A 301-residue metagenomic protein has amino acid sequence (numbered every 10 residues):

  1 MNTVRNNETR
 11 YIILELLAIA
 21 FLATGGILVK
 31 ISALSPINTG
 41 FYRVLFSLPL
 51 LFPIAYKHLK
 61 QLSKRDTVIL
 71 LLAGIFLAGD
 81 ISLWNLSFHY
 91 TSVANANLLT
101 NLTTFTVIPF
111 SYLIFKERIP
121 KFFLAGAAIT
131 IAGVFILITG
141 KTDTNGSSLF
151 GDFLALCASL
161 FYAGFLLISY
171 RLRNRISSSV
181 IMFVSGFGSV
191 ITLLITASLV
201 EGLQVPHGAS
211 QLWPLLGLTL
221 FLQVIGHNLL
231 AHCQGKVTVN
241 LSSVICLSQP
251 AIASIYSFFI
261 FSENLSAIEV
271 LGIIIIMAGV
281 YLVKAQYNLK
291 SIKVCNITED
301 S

Functional and structural regions predicted by a protein language model:
M1-F41, I75, L83, N145-R171 (+1 more regions): Glycine-/small-residue-enriched transmembrane alpha-helix faces in small-molecule transporters and effluxers
N2-V4, R43-V44, T139-G140, Q211 (+1 more regions): C-terminal-most transmembrane helix of multi-pass membrane proteins
T9-E15, I37-P53, F122-I129, F150-L154 (+1 more regions): Hydrophobic alpha-helical transmembrane segments of multi-pass integral membrane proteins, especially transporters
R10-A20, Y42, K60-W84, F150-A158 (+2 more regions): Loop-to-transmembrane-helix transition segments
A18-L34, S82-T91, L99, F165-I176 (+2 more regions): Juxtamembrane C-cap of transmembrane helices in multi-pass membrane transport proteins
L51, L71-A73, L77, F122-K141 (+3 more regions): Hydrophobic transmembrane alpha-helices of multi-pass small-molecule transport proteins
P53-K60, T103-A128, A251-L271: C-terminal transmembrane-helix exit sites in multi-pass transporters
A96-L102, S169-V190, Q223-F259: Helix-helix packing/entry segments at the starts of transmembrane helices
